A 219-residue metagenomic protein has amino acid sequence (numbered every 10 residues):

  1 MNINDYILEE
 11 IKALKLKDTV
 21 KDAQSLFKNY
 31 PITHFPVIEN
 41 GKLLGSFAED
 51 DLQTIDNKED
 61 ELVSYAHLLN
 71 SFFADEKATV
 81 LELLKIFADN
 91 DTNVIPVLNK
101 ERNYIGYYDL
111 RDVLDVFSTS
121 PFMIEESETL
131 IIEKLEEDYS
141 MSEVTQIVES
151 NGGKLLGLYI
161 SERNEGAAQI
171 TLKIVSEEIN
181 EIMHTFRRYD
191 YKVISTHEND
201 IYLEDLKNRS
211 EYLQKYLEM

Functional and structural regions predicted by a protein language model:
M1-E10, S46-N90, K100, Y107-E165 (+2 more regions): Tandem CBS (Bateman) regulatory domains
A13-D22, Y30, P36-V37: The feature marks the first
D18-L26, T79-L84: Short, basic/aromatic recognition patches
N29-I32, N90-T92: Short, small/polar residue-rich loop motifs at catalytic or cofactor-binding pockets
I38, L43-L44, Y104-I105: Short hydrophobic beta-strand segments in globular cytosolic domains
I38, L98-N99: Core beta-strand residues in small-molecule sensory/regulatory alpha/beta domains
G166-I174: A generic structural motif
I174-E178, D205-M219: Short, low-order "capping/linker" segments at domain edges
